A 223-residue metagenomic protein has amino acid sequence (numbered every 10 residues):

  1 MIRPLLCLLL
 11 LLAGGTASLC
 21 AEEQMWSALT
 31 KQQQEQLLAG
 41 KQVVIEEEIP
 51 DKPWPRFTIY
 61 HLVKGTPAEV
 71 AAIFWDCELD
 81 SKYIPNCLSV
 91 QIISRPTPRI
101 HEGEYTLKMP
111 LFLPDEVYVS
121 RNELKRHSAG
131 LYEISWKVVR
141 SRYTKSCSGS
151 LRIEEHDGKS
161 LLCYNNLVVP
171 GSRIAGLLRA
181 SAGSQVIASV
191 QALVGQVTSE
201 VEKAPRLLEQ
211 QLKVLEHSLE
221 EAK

Functional and structural regions predicted by a protein language model:
M1-P4: Positively charged n-region of N-terminal signal peptides that target proteins for export
L6-G15: Bacterial N-terminal signal peptides
C20-P98, A192, E216-K223: Hydrophobic ligand-binding cavity/cleft-lining segments
A21-A39, V43-I45, K137-T144, S148-K223: Terminal "cap-and-tail" regions of soluble proteins that handle hydrophobic small molecules
K41-V43, P96-E104, A129-K137: Short, hydrophobic/aromatic-rich segments at coil-to-beta transitions
T58-H61, V90-I92, L107-M109, V117-K125 (+1 more regions): Hydrophobic/aromatic beta-strand elements that line small-molecule binding cavities or substrate pockets in beta-rich
V63-P67, L107-L111, L124-S128, R140-R142 (+2 more regions): Beta-strand elements of well-folded, non-transmembrane domains
K64-A68, I93-R99, E123-Y132, R152-C163: A short, structured loop/turn motif at beta-sheet edges
